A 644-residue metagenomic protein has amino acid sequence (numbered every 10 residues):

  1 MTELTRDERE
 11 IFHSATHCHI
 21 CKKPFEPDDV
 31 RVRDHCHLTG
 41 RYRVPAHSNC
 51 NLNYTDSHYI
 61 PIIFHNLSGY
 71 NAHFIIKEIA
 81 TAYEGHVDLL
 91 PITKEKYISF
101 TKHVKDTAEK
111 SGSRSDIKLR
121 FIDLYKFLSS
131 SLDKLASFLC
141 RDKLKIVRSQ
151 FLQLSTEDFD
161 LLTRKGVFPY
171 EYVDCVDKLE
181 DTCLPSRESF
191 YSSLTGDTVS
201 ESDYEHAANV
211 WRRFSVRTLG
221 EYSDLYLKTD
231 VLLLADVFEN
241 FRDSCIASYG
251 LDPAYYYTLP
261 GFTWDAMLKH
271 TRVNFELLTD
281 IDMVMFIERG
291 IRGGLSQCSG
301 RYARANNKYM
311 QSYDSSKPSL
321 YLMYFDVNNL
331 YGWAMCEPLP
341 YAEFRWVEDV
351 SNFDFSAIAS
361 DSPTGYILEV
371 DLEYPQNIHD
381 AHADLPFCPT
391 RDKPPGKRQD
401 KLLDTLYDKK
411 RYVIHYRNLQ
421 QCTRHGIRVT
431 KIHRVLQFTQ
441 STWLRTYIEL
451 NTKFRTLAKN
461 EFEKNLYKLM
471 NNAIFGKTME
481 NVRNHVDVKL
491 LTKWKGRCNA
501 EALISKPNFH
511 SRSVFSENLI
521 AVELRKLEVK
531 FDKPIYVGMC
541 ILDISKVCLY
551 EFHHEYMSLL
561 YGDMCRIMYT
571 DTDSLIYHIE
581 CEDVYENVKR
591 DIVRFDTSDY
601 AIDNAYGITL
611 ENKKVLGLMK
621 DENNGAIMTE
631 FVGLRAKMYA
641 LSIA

Functional and structural regions predicted by a protein language model:
M1-A644: Conserved acidic
